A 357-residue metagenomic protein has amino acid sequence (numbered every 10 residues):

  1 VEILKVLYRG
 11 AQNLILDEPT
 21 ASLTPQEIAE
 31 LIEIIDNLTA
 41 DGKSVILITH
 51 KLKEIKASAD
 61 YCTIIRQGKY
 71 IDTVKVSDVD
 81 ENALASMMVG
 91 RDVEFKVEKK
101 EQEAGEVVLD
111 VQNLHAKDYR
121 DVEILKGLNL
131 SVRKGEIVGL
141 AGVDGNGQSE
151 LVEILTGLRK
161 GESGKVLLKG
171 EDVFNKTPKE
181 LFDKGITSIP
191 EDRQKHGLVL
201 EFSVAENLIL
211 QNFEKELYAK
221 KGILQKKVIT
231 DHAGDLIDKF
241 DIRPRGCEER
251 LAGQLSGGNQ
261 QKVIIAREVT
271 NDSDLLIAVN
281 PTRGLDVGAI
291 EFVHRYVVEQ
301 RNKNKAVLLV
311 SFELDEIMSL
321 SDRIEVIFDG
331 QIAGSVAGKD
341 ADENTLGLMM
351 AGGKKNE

Functional and structural regions predicted by a protein language model:
V1-E357: Glycine-rich phosphate-binding loops of nucleotide-dependent enzymes
